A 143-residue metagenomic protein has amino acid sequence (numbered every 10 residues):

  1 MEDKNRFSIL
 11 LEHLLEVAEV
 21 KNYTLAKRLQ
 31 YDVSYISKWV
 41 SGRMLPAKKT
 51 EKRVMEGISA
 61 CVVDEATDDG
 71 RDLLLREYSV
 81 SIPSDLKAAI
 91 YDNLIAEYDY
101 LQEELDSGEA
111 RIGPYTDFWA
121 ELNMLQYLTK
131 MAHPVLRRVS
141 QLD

Functional and structural regions predicted by a protein language model:
M1-K4, T50-N123: Short amphipathic recognition helices of helix-turn-helix/homeodomain-type DNA-binding modules
M1-N22, R28, E56-S59: A short, Lys/Arg-rich alpha-helix, primarily the initiator
H13, V17, R28-D32, E77 (+3 more regions): Low-complexity, intrinsically disordered/propeptide-like segments
L15, W39-V40, E51-V54: DNA major-groove recognition helix of helix-turn-helix
E19, V33, M44, V62-A66: Short alpha-helix boundary/capping elements
Q30-K48, L73-E77: Recognition helix of helix-turn-helix/homeodomain-like DNA-binding domains that insert into the DNA major groove
A110-D143: Mid-protein regulatory/catalytic core that forms ligand/cofactor-binding pockets and protein-protein interaction
